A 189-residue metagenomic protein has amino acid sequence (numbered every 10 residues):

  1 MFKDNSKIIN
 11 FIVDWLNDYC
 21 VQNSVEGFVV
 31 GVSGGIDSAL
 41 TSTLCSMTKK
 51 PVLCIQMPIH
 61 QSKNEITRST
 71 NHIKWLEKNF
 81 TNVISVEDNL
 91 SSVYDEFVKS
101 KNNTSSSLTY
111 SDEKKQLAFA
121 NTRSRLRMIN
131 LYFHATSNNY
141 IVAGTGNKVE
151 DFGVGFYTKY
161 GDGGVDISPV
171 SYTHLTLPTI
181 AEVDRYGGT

Functional and structural regions predicted by a protein language model:
M1-T158: ATP-dependent adenylation/nucleotidyltransferase module used to activate substrates
F28, I180-A181: Exposed boundary/loop context
I36, A181-V183: Intrinsic disorder/low-complexity signal
A39-T43, G163, T173: Ubiquitous "structural anchor" signal
L117-N121, I167-Y172: Short, surface-exposed loop/turn motifs that are enriched in glycine and acidic residues and include a nearby proline
G155-V170: A mobile, often basic/glycine-rich helix-loop segment that functions as the active-site lid/recognition loop
T173-T179: Conserved small/polar residues in nucleotide/adenosyl-binding loops
D184-T189: Hydrophobic alpha-helical segments, chiefly the membrane-spanning helices and signal/signal-anchor peptides
